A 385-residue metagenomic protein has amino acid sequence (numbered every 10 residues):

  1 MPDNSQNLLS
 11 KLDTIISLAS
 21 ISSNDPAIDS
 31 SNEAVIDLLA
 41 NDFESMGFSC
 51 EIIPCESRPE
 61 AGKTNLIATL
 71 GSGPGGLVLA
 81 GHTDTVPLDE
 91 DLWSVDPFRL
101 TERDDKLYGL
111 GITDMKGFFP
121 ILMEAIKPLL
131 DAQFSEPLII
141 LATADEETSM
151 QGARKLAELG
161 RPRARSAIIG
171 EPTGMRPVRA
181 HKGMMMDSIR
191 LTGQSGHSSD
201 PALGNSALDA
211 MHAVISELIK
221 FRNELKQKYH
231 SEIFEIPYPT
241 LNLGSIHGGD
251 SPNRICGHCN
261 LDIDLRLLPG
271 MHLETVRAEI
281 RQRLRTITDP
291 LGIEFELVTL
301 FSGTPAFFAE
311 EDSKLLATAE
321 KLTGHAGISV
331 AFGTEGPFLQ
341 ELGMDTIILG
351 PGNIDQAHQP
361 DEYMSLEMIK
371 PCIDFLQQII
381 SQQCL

Functional and structural regions predicted by a protein language model:
M1-D3, A34, M186-L385: Metal-dependent amide/peptide-bond hydrolase catalytic core, centered on the "pita-bread" metallohydrolase fold
P2-Y108, D131-F134, N353: Acidic/His- and Gly-rich active-site-bordering loop/insert found across diverse amide/peptide-bond hydrolases
A19, F43, E171, M211 (+1 more regions): Residue-level signal for inorganic ion chemistry
M46, L130-F134, R161, T286-G292: Short helix-capping segments at alpha-helix termini
L79, T101-E147, S188-L191, P201-R222 (+2 more regions): Alpha-helical metal-binding/catalytic segments enriched in His/Glu/Asp
A80-H82, L141-T143, I168-E171, R190-T192 (+2 more regions): Short beta-strand segments
L88-R103, A164, R179-R190: Acidic-glycine-rich active-site phosphate/pyrophosphate-binding loop
M115-M186, C384: Acidic/histidine-rich catalytic neighborhood of metal-dependent amide-processing enzymes
